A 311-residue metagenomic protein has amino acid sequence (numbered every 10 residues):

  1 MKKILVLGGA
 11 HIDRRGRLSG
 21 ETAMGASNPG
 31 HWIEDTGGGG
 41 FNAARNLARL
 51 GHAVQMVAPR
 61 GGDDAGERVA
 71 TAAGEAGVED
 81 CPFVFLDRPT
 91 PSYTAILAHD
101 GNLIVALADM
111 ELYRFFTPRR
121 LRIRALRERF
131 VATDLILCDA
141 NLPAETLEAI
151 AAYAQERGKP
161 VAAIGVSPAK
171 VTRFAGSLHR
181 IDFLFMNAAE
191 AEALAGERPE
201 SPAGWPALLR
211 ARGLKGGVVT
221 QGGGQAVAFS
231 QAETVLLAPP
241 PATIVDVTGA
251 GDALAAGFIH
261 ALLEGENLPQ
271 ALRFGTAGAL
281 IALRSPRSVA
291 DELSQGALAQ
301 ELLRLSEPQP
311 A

Functional and structural regions predicted by a protein language model:
M1-P59, D64-E75, A106, A311: Glycine-rich phosphate/adenosyl-contacting loop at the front of the ribokinase-like
M1-V6, N28, P202-A311: Conserved phosphate-binding/catalytic region of the ribokinase-like
R45, S92-I96, V105, Q225-F229: Short beta-strand scaffold segments in enzyme catalytic cores
P59, F85, A95-L135, A140: Conserved phosphate-binding/catalytic loop of the ribokinase/pfkB sugar-kinase fold
A72-D87: A glycine-rich helix N-cap at a beta->alpha junction
A151, Q155-P160, G165-L236: Conserved phosphate/ATP/ADP-binding segment of small-molecule kinases
